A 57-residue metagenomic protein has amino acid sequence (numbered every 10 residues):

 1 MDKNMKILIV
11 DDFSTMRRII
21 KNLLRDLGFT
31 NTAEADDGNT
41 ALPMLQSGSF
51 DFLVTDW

Functional and structural regions predicted by a protein language model:
M1-K6: Non-catalytic signal-transmission and effector/linker regions of two-component phosphorelay proteins
D11: Conserved acidic carboxylate
S14-A33: Two-component/phosphorelay signaling modules centered on CheY-like receiver
K21, E34-F52: Acidic, metal-coordinating helix/loop segments flanking the phosphotransfer/catalytic sites of two-component signaling
D56: Active-site residues of response regulator receiver
